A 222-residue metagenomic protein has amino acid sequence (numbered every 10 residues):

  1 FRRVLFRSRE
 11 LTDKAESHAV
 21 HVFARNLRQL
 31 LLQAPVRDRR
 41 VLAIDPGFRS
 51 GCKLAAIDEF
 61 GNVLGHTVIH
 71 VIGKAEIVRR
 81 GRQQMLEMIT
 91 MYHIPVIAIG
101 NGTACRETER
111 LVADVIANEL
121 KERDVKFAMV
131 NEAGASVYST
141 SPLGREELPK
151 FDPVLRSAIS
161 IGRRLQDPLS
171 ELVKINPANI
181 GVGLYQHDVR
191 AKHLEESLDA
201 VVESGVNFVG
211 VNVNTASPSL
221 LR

Functional and structural regions predicted by a protein language model:
F1-L5: Short, small-residue-biased leader/transition segments that mark boundaries at the very start of proteins
R7, P95-A104, F127-A128: Short glycine-rich phosphate-binding loop at a beta-alpha junction
R7-V36: Charged, flexible boundary elements
P35-V63, L165: Gly/Thr-rich phosphate-binding beta-strand-loop-beta motif of the actin/hexokinase/Hsp70
I44-F48, G102-R106, M129-V137, A178-A191: A glycine-rich phosphate-binding loop feature that marks nucleotide/adenosyl-phosphate handling sites
G61-I94: Nucleic-acid-processing active sites and adjacent nucleic-acid-binding tracks, predominantly divalent metal-dependent
N118-S157: Conserved phosphate-binding/catalytic loops in two-lobed NTP-binding clefts
G144-R222: Long, highly charged, low-complexity intrinsically disordered interaction regions that mediate electrostatic DNA/RNA
